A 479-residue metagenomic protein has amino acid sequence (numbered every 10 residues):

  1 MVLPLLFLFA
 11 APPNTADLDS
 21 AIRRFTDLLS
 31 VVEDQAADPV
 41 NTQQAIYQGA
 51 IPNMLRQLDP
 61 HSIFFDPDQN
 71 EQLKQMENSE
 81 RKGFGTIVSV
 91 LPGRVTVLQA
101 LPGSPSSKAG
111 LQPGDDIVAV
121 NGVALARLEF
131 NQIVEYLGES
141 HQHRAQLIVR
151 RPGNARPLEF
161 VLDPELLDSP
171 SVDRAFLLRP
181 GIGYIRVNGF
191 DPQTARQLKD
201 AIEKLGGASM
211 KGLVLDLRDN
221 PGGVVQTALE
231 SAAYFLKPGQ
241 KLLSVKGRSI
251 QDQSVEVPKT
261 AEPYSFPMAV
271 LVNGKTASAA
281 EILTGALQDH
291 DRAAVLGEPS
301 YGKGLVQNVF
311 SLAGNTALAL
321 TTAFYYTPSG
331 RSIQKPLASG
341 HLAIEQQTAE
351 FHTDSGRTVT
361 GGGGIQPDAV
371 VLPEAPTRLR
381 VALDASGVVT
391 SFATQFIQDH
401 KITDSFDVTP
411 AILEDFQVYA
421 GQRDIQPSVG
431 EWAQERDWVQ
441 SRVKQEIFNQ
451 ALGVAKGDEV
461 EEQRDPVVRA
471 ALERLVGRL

Functional and structural regions predicted by a protein language model:
M1-L8: Bacterial N-terminal signal peptides
P12-A21, L29-Q43, T96-Q99, S104-P113 (+1 more regions): Cleft-lining beta-strand/loop regions that shape enzyme active-site pockets
L18, N188-D191, R218-P221, A269-A277 (+9 more regions): Hydrophobic alpha-helical scaffolding
L28, A50, T86, I185 (+4 more regions): Residue-level signature of catalytic and energy-coupling elements of molecular machines, predominantly ATP/GTP-dependent
S30-D38, I51-I63, N78, P92 (+14 more regions): Sec-exported extracytoplasmic/periplasmic mature domains
E33-L98, Q142-R174, E461-L472, L479: Extended, small/polar residue-biased N-terminal targeting/export presequences and adjacent propeptide/linker tracts
A279, D291, E298, G302-H352: Polar, glycine-rich mid-to-C-terminal structural blocks that act as macromolecule-binding/assembly scaffolds
S332-I333, L337-L479: Conserved functional hotspot residues or short segments at active or partner-binding sites across diverse domains
